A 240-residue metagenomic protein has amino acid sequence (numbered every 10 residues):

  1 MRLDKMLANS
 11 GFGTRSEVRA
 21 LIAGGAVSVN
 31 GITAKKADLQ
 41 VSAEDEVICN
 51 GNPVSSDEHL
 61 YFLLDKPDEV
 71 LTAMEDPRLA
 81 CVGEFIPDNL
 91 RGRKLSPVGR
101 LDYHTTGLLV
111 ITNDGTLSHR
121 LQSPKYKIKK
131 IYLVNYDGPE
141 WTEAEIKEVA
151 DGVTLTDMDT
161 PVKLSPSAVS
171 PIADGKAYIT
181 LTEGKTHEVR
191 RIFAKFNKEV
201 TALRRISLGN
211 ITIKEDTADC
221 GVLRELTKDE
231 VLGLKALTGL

Functional and structural regions predicted by a protein language model:
M1-L240: Basic, flexible Lys/Arg- and Gly-enriched helix-loop patches that mediate nucleic-acid binding at interfaces with rRNA
